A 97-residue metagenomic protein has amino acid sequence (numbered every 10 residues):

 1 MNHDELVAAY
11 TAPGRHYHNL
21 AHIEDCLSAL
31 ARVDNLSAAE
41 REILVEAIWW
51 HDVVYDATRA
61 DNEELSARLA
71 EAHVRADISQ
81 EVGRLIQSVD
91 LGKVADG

Functional and structural regions predicted by a protein language model:
N2-L20: Short glycine- and acidic-rich boundary segments immediately preceding or forming the N-terminal edge of structured
G14-L44, L69-H73: Alpha-helical phosphate/pyrophosphate-handling elements in metalloenzyme active cores
G14-R15, Y55-R59: A generic structural signal for short coil/turn motifs at secondary-structure boundaries
D25, I48, E81-R84: Amphipathic alpha-helical interaction segments
R41-A57, S66, I86-D90: His-Asp-centered metal-binding catalytic motifs of divalent-metal-dependent phosphohydrolases/nucleases
R59-A60, D96: Short, function-defining helix-loop hinge/capping sites that tune catalysis or transport
A60-A70: Post-HEXXH active-site segment of zinc metalloproteases
D77-G97: Histidine/acidic-rich helix-loop-helix segments that form or flank divalent-metal centers in metalloenzyme catalytic
